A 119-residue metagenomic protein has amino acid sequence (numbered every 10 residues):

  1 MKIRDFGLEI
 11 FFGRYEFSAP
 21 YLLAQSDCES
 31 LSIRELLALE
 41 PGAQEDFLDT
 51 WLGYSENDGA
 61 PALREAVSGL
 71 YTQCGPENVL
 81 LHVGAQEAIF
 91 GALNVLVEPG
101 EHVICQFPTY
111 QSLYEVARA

Functional and structural regions predicted by a protein language model:
K2-G84, G91: N-terminal small-domain helix-loop-helix segment of the aminotransferase-like
G84-A85, T109: Conserved glycine-rich SAM-binding loop
V95-A117: Conserved PLP-anchoring active-site segment centered on the Schiff-base-forming lysine
